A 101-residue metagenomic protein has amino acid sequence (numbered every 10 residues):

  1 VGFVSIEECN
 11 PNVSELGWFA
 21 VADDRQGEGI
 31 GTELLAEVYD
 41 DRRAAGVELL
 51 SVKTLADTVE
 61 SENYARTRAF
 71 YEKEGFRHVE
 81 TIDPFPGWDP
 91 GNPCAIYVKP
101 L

Functional and structural regions predicted by a protein language model:
V1-G17, A22-D24, L35-E37, D41 (+3 more regions): Acetyl-CoA-dependent GNAT
F19-G27, L55-T58: A short, internal acetyl-CoA/4′-phosphopantetheine-binding micro-motif in the GNAT/acyltransferase core
R42-N63: Conserved GNAT acetyl-CoA-binding A-motif
Y64-T67, T81-P90: Short glycine/proline-centered loop/turn elements that form peptide/ligand docking sites
Y71, F76: Conserved active-site tyrosine of GNAT-family acetyltransferases
G91-Y97: Short hydrophobic/aromatic beta-strand or adjacent loop that forms the aromatic wall/cage of a ligand/substrate-binding
